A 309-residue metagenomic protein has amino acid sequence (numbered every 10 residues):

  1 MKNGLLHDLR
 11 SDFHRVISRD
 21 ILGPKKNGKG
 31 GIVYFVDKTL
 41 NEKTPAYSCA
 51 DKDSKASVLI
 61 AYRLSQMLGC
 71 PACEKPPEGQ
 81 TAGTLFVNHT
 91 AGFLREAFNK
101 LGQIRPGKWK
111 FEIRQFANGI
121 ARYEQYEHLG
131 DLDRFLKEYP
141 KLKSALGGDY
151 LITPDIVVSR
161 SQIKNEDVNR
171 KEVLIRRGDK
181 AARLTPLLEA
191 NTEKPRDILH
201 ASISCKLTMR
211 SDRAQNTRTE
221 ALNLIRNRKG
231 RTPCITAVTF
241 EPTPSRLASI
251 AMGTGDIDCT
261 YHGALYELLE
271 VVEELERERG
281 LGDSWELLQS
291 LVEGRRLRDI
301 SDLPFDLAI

Functional and structural regions predicted by a protein language model:
M1-T84, N88-F111, N227-I309: C-terminal tail/extension regions appended to the core domain(s) of diverse proteins
G69-P71, R196-C205: Glycine-rich, often proline-containing surface loops adjacent to acidic residues and nearby aromatics that form
G69-R176: Acidic-basic catalytic patches of nuclease active cores, encompassing PD-(D/E)XK and other metal-cofactor nuclease
I156, A201-C205, T217: Conserved catalytic cores of phosphodiester-cleaving nucleases, focusing on short active-site segments
R160-A201: Active-site beta-strand-loop-beta-strand hairpin of nuclease catalytic cores that positions key catalytic residues
R160-Q162, K206-M209, T239-P242: Short, flexible loop/turn elements at secondary-structure junctions
E166-R170, T208-T219, R231, S245-A248: Active-site-adjacent loop/helix micro-motif of nuclease/hydrolase catalytic cores
A182-R183, I198, R210-N223: Mg2+/Mn2+-dependent nuclease catalytic core
